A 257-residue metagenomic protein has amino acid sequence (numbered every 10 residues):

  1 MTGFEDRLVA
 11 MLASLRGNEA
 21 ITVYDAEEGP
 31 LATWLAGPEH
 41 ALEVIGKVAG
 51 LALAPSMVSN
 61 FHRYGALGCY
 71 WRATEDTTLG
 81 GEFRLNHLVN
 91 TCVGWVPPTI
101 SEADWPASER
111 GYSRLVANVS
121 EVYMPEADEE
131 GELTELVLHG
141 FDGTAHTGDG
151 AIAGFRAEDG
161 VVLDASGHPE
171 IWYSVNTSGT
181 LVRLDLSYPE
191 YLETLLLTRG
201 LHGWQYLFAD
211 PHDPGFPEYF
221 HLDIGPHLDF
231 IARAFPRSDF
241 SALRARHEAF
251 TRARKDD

Functional and structural regions predicted by a protein language model:
M1-D149, A209, S238, R244-D257: A surface-exposed partner-binding patch
F4, G46, T177-L184, F216 (+1 more regions): Generic alpha-helical structural element
W34-G37, V162-H168: Helix-boundary capping/turn motifs
D128, D164, N176: Acidic surface patches and DE-rich sequence motifs
T134-V137, G154, L181-D185: Active-site-flanking ligand-binding surface segments in enzyme catalytic domains
V137-G140, D149-L163: Short, surface-exposed beta-strand/loop micro-motifs that present aromatic residues
G167-Y206: Compact, glycine/acidic-enriched structural inserts
G203-D257: Acidic, proline/glycine-rich low-complexity IDRs
